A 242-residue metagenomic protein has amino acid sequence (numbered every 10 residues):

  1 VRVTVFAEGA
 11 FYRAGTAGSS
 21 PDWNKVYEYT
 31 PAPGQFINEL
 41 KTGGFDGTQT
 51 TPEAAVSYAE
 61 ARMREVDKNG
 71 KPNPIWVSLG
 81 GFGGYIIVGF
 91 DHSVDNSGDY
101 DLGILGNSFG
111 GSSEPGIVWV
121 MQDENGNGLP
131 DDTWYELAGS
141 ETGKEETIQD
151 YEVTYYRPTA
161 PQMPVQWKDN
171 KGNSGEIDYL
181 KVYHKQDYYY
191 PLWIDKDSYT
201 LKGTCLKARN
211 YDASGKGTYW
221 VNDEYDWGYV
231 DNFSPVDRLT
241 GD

Functional and structural regions predicted by a protein language model:
V1-V3: Hydrophobic beta-strand segments within extracellular beta-sandwich modules
V5-A7: Conserved structural position at the C-terminal beta-strand of extracellular beta-sandwich adhesion modules
G9-E114, T133-D242: A domain-level signal for the mature, folded cores of soluble proteins
I117-W119: Beta-strand signatures of extracellular beta-sandwich domains
M121-N127: Short loop/turn segments immediately following beta-strands, especially the blade-tip and inter-blade linker loops
